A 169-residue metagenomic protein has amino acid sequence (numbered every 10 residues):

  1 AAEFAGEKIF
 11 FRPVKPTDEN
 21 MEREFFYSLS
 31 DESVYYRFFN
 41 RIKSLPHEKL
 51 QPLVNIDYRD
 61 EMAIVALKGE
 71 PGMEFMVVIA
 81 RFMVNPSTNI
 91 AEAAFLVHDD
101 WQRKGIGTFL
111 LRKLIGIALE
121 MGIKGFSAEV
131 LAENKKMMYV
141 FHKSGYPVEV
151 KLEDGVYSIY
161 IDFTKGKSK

Functional and structural regions predicted by a protein language model:
A1-K169: Long, contiguous binding/interaction regions
